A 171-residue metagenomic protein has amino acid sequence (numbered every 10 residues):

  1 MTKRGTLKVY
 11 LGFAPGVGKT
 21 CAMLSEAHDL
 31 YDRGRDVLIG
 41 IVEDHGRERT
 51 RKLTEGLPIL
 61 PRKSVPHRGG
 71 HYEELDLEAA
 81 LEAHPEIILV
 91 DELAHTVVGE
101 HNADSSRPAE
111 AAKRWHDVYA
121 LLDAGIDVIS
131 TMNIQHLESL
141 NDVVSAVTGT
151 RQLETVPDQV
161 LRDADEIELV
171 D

Functional and structural regions predicted by a protein language model:
M1-G5, Y10, D163, V170-D171: Membrane-embedded alpha-helical bundles that form conduits across membranes
R4-D76, E82: Conserved P-loop
A27, L77, W115-Y119, P157-L161: Short amphipathic alpha-helical segments and helix-helix/interface helices
D29, E43-E48, A94-H95, V128 (+1 more regions): Conserved nucleotide-binding/hydrolysis micro-motifs of P-loop NTPases
D36, H84-I87, A124-S130: Loop/turn-to-beta-strand initiation segments
E92-W115, S139-D142: Conserved ATPase-coupling elements of RecA-like P-loop NTPase cores
A112-N133, T155-V156: Substrate-engagement module of ASCE P-loop NTPases
S130-D171: Internal gly/pro-rich beta-alpha loop/helix module that stabilizes soluble enzyme cofactors or their anionic handles
